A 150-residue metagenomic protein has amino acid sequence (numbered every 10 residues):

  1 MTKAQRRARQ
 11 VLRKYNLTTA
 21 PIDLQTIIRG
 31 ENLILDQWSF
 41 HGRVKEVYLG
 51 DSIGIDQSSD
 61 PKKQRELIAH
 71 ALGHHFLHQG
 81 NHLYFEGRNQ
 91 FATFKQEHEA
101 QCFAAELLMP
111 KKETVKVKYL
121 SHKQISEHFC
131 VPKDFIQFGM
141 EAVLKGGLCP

Functional and structural regions predicted by a protein language model:
M1-P150: Active-site hotspot residues in diverse enzymes, especially metal/ion-binding acidic/histidine motifs
